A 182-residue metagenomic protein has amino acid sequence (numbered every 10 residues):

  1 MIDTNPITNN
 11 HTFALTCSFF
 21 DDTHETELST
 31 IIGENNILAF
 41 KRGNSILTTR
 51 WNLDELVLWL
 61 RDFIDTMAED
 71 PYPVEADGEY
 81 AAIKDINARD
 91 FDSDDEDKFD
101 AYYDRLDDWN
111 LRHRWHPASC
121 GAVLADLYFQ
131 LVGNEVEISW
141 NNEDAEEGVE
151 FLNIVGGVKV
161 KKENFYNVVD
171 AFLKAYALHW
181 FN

Functional and structural regions predicted by a protein language model:
M1-N182: Preference for intrinsically disordered or flexible, low-complexity segments and adjacent hinge/connector residues
